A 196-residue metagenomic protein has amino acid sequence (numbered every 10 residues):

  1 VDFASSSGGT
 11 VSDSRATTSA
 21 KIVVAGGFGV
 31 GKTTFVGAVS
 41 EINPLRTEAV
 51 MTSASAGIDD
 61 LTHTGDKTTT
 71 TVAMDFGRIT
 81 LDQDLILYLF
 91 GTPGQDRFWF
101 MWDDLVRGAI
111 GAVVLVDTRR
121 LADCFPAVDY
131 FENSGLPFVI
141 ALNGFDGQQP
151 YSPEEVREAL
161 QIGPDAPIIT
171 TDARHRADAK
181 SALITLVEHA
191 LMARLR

Functional and structural regions predicted by a protein language model:
D2-T64, T68, R78-D82, I86-Y88: Conserved G1/Walker A P-loop phosphate-binding module
V23, V139-I140, I169: A structural signal for isolated positions on well-ordered beta-strands in alpha/beta enzyme cores
A25, T92-P93, D172-A173: A short hydrophobic beta-strand->loop->alpha-helix junction that borders the nucleotide-binding pocket of P-loop NTPases
G29, Q95, R119-A122, F145-Q149 (+1 more regions): Conserved nucleotide-binding/hydrolysis micro-motifs of P-loop NTPases
T68-R78, D82-Y130, P150: Switch II of P-loop NTPase G domains
V114-D165: Conserved C-terminal guanine-recognition region of P-loop GTPase G domains, centered on the G4
D146-R196: Canonical P-loop GTPase G-domain recognition
